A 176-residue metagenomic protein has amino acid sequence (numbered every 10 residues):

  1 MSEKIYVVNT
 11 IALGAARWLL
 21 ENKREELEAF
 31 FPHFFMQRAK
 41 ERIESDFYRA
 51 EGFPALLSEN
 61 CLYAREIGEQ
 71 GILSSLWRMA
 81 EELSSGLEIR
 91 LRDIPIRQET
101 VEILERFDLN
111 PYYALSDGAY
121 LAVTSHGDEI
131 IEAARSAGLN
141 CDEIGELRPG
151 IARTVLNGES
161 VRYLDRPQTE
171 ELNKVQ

Functional and structural regions predicted by a protein language model:
M1-R42: Phosphate/diphosphate-binding glycine-rich loops and adjacent basic-rich segments that engage nucleotide
S2, Y63-E66, A122, I144: Buried hydrophobic positions in well-ordered alpha/beta secondary-structure cores of metabolic enzymes
A16-E21, L76, R153-N157: Short acidic, glycine/serine/threonine-rich loops at helix termini
E21-E25, W77-S84, E105-F107, E132-N140: Short, solvent-exposed amphipathic alpha-helical segments in soluble enzyme and RNA/protein-processing domains
K40-S116: Active-site-proximal betaalpha loop/short-helix elements that scaffold phosphoryl/nucleotidyl transfer chemistry
D117-V123: A short beta-alpha structural unit
V123-E129: Helix N-cap motif at beta-to-alpha junctions
A137-Q176: Acidic, Ser/Thr/Pro-rich beta/coil linker or hinge segments at domain junctions
